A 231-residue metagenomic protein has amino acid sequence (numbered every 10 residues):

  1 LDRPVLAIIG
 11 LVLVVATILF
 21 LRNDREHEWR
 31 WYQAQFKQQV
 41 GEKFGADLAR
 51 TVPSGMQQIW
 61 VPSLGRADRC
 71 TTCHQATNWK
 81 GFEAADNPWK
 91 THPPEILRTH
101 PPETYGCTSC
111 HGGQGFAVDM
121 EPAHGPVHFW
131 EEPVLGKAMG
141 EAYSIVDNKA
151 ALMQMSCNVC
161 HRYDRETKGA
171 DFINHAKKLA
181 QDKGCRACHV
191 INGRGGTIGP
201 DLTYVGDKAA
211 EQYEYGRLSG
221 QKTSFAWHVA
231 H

Functional and structural regions predicted by a protein language model:
L1-R98, E141-V146: N-terminal export/targeting leaders of redox proteins
P93-V159, D164-A170, N174, K178 (+1 more regions): Extracytoplasmic electron-transfer domains, predominantly the class I c-type cytochrome c fold
